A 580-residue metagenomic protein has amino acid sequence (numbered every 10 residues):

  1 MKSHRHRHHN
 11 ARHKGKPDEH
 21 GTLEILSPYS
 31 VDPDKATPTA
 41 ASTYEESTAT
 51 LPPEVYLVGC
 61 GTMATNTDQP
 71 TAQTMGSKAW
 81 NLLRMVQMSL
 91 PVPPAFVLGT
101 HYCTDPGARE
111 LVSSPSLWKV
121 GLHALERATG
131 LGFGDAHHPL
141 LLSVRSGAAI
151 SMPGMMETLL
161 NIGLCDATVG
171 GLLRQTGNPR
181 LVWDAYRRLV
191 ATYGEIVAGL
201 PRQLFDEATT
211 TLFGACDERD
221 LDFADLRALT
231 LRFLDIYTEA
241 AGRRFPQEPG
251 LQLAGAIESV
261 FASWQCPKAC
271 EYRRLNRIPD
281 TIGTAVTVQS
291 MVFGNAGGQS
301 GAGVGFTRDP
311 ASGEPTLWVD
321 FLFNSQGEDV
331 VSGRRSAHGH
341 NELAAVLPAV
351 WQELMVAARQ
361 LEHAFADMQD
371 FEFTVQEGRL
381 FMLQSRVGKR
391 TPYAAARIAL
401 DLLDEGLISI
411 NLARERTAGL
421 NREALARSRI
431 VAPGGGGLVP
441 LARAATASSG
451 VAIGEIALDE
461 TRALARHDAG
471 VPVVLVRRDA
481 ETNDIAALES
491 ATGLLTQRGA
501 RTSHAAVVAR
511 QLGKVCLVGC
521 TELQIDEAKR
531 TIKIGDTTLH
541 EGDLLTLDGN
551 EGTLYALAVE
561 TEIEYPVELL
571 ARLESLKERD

Functional and structural regions predicted by a protein language model:
K2-H9, L23-I25, D32, A40-L438 (+11 more regions): Nucleotide/phosphate-binding sheet-loop regions of phosphoryl- and nucleotidyl-transfer enzymes
L275, E415-L464, T553-D580: Long, charged amphipathic helices and adjacent flexible linkers at domain junctions
G333-R335, R397-D404, Q497-R498, E562-R579: A signal for specific C-terminal beta-sheet/loop modules enriched in small/flexible residues with GP/PG/PP motifs
V518-E522: Catalytic cysteine-centered active-site loop
